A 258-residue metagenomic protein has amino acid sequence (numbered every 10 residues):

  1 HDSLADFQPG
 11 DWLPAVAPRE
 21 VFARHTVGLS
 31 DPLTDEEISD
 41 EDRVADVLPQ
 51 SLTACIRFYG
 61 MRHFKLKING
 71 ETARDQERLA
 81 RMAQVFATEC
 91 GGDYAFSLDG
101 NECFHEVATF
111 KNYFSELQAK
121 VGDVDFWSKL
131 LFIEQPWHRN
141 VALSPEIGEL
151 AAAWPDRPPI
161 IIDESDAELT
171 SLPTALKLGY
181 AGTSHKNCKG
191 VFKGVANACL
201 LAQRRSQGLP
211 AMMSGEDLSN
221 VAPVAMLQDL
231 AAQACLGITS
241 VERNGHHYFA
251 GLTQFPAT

Functional and structural regions predicted by a protein language model:
H1-S97, N101-C103, V107-A119: N-terminal capping/lid subdomain adjacent to the active-site entrance of alpha/beta enzymes
G10, A15, Q135, G251-L252: Generic signature of intrinsically disordered, low-complexity segments enriched in small/polar residues
L66-V224: Catalytic core of soluble alpha/beta enzymes
Q207-M212, E216-T258: Flexible C-terminal active-site loop/helix
